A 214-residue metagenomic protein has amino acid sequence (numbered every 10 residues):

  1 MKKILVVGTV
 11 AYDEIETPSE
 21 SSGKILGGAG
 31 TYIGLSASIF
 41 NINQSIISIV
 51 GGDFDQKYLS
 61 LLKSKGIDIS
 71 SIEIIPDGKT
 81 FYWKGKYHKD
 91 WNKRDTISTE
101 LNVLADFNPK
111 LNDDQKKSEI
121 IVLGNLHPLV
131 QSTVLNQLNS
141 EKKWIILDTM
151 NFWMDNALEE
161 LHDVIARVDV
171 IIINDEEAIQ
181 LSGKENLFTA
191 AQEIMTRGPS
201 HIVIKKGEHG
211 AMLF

Functional and structural regions predicted by a protein language model:
M1-L5: Extreme N-terminal starter segment of soluble prokaryotic enzymes
G8-V10, A29: Active-site metal-binding loops of divalent metal-dependent hydrolases
Y12-K24, N41-V122, N136-Q137, E141-K142: Conserved N-terminal subdomain of the carbohydrate kinase-like
E20-L35: Short catalytic helix/loop segments, enriched in acidic residues and glycine and frequently bearing histidine
T31-Q44, E193-T196: A short, N-terminal amphipathic alpha-helix
L35, W83-K86, G210-L213: Short beta-strand scaffold segments in enzyme catalytic cores
G51-D53, N125-V130, M150-M154: Short beta->alpha connector loops
N139-K142, F152-F214: Conserved phosphate/ATP/ADP-binding segment of small-molecule kinases
